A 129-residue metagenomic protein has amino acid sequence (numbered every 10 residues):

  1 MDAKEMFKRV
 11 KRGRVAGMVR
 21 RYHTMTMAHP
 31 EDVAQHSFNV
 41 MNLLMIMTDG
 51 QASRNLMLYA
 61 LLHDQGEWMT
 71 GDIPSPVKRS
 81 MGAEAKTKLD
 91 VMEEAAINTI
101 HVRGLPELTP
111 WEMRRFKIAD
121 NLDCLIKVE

Functional and structural regions predicted by a protein language model:
E5-H23: Short alpha-helical hairpin
R9-R12, Q51-Q65, W111-I118: Alpha-helical scaffolds flanking conserved acidic
H23-T26, E31, M69, D90: Metal-dependent nucleotide-binding catalytic modules
T26-L56: Alpha-helical phosphate/pyrophosphate-handling elements in metalloenzyme active cores
L58, N98-E129: Histidine/acidic-rich helix-loop-helix segments that form or flank divalent-metal centers in metalloenzyme catalytic
G66, T70-G71, K127: Active-site-flanking alpha-helical
I73-D90: Post-HEXXH active-site segment of zinc metalloproteases
A85-G104: Post-HExxH zinc-binding segment in Zn-dependent metallohydrolases
